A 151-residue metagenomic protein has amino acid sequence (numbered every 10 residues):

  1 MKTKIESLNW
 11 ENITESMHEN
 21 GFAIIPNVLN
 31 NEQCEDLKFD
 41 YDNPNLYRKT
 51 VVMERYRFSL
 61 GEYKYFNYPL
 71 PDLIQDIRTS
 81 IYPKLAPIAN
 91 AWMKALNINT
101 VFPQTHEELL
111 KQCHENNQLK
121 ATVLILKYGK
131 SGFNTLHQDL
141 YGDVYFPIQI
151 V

Functional and structural regions predicted by a protein language model:
M1-I148: Fe(II)/2-oxoglutarate oxygenase catalytic core
